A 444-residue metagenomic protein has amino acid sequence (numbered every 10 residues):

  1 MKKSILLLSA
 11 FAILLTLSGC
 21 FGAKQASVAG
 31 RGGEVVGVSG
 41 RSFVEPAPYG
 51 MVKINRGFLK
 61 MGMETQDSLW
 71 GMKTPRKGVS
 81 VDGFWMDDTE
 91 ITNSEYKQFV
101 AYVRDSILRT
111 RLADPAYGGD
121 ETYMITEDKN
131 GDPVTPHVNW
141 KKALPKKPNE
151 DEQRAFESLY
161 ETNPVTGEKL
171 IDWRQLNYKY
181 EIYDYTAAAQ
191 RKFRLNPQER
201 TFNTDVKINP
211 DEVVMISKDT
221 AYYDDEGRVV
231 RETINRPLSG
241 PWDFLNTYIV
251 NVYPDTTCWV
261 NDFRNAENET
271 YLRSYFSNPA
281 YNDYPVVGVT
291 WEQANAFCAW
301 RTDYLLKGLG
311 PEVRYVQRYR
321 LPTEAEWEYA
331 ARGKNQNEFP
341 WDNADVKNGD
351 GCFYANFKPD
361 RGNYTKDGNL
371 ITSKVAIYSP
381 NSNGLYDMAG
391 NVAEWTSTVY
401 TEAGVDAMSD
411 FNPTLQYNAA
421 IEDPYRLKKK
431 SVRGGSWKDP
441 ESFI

Functional and structural regions predicted by a protein language model:
M1-S4: Positively charged n-region of N-terminal signal peptides that target proteins for export
L7-L14: Sec-dependent N-terminal signal peptides
L17-G19: C-terminal motif of bacterial Sec signal peptides marking the signal peptidase cleavage site
K24-R31, K53-I54, K60, T65 (+5 more regions): Functional-site microenvironments in short loops/helix caps that host divalent-cation chemistry
K24-V44: N-terminal pre-domain segments of enzymes
F43-G119, D132-P133, H137-W140, L144-N278 (+2 more regions): A short glycine-rich, aromatic-capped structural motif
A116-T126, K347-G351: Charge-dense polyanion-binding interfaces
